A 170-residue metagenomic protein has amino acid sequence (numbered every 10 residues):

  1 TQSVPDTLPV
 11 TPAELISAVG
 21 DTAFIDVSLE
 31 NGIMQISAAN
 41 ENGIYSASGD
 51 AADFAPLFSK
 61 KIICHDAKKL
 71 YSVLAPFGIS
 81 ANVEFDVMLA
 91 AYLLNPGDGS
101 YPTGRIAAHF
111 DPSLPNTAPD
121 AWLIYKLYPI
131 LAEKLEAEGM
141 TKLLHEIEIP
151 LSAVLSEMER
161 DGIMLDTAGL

Functional and structural regions predicted by a protein language model:
T1-K61: Long, highly charged low-complexity segments
T1-Q2, S80, P115-L170: Mixed-charge, glycine-rich, non-catalytic linkers/tails in nucleic-acid processing enzymes
P9, S48, C64, A118-A121 (+1 more regions): Generic detection of long, well-ordered alpha-helical segments
F24-D26, S37, C64, L155 (+1 more regions): Structured core elements
L29-G32, E41-G43, A67-L70, A90 (+1 more regions): Short, glycine-/Ser/Thr-/acidic-enriched flexible segments
D53-L135, E146: Charged catalytic and DNA/RNA-contacting regions of genome-maintenance and nucleic-acid-processing enzymes
